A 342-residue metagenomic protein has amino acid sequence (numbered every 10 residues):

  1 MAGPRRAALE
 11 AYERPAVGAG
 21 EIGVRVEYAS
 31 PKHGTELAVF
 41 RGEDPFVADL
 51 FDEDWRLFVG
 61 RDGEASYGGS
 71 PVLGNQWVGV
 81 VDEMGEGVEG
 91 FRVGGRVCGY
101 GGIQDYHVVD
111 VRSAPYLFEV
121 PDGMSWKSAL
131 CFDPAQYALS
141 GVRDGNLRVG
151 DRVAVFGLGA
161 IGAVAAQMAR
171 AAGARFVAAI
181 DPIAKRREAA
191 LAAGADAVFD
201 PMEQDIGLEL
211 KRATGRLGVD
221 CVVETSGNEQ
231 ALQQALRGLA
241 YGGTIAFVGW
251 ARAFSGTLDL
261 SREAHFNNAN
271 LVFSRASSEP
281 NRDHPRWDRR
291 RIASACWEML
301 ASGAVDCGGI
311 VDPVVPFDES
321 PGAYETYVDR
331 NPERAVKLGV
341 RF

Functional and structural regions predicted by a protein language model:
M1-P71, R341-F342: Short N-terminal strand-loop motif that marks the start of NAD(P)H/FAD-dependent oxidoreductase cofactor-binding domains
V24, G99-Y100, V155: A generic structural signal for residues embedded in beta-strands
Y28, G95-R96, Y106, S140 (+3 more regions): Residue-level marker of beta-strand positions
D62-G101: A glycine-/small-residue-rich N-terminal strand-loop-strand element that serves as the cofactor-binding glycine loop
G101-S113: A structural motif shared across PLP-dependent enzymes of the aminotransferase-like
S125-Q204, L208: Mid-domain Rossmann-like dinucleotide-binding core that forms the NAD(H)/NADP(H) cofactor-binding site
L147, E188-A189, A193-V272: Glycine-rich cofactor phosphate-binding loops and adjacent beta1-alpha1 units of small-molecule cofactor enzyme domains
R216, A246, A253, T257 (+4 more regions): C-terminal capping/lid region of NAD(P)-dependent oxidoreductase domains
